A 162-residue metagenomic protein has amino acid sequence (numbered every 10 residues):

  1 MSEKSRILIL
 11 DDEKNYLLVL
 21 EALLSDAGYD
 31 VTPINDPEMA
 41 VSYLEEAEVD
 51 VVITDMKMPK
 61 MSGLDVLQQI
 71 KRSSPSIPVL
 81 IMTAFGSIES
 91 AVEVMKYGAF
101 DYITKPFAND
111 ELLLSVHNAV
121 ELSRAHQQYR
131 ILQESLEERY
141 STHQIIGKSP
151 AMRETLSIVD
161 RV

Functional and structural regions predicted by a protein language model:
D11, D55, T83: Active-site residues of response regulator receiver
K14-T32, E46: Two-component/phosphorelay signaling modules centered on CheY-like receiver
P33-V51: Acidic, metal-coordinating helix/loop segments flanking the phosphotransfer/catalytic sites of two-component signaling
N35-D36, S62-D65: Acidic catalytic/metal-coordinating carboxylates
M58: Receiver (REC) domain active-site loop signature in two-component systems and cognate sites in sensor histidine kinases
Y97, K105, K148: A Lys-centered signature of the CheY-like receiver
Q133-V162: AAA+ ATPase active-site-proximal loops
